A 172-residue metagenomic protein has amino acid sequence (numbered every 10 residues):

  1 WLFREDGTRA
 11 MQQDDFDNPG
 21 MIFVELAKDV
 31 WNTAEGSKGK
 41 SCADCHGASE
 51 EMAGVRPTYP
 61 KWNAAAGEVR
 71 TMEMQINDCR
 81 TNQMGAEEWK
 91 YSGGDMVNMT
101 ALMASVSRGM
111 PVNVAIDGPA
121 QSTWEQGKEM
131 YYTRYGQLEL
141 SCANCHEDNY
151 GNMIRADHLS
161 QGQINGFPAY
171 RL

Functional and structural regions predicted by a protein language model:
W1-F23, P60-E125, G151, Y170: Post-cleavage N-terminal segment of exported redox proteins
D17-A34, K40-E51, P57, R70-D78: The feature marks the first
K28, N32-T33, A43, E73-Q83 (+5 more regions): A structural feature that tracks compact, well-ordered secondary-structure segments with a strong bias toward
G39-S49, M99, G127, Q137-N149: The canonical Cys-X-X-Cys-His
E51-V55, N152-A156: Short Cys/His-rich "knuckle" micro-motifs
P57-A66, H158-G166: Short cysteine/histidine-rich metal-coordination sites, predominantly Zn2+-binding motifs
V106, G136-Q137: Secondary-structure boundary elements
